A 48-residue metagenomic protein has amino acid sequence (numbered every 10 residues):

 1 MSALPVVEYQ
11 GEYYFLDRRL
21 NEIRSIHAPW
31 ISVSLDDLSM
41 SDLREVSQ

Functional and structural regions predicted by a protein language model:
M1-Q48: Gram-negative host-targeted secretion-system effectors, predominantly Type III and Type IV, recognized via long
